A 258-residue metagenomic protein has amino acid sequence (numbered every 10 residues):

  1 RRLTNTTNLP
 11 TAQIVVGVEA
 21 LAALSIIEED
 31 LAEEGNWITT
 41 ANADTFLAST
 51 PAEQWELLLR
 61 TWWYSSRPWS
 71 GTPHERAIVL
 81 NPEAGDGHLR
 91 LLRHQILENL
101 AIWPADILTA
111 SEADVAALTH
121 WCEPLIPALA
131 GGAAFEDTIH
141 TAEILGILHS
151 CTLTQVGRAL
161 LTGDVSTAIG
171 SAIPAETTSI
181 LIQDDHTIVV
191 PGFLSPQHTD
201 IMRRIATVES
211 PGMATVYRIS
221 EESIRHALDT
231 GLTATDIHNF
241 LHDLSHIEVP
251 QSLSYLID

Functional and structural regions predicted by a protein language model:
L3-T7, I14-E28, T138: C-terminal accessory/connector segments of nucleic-acid motor ATPases
T7-N8, L129: Residue-level marker of alpha-helix boundaries and capping positions
P10-Q13, T233: Helix N-cap / loop-to-helix initiation motif
A22-E33, E143-L153: A short, conserved structural fragment
A32-E56, L153-G170: Short, cationic-aromatic polyanion-contact patches
N36, Q54, T61-W62, H120: Residues in intrinsically disordered, low-complexity segments of regulatory proteins
W63-D258: Extended alpha-helical interface modules used as scaffolds for assembling large macromolecular complexes
